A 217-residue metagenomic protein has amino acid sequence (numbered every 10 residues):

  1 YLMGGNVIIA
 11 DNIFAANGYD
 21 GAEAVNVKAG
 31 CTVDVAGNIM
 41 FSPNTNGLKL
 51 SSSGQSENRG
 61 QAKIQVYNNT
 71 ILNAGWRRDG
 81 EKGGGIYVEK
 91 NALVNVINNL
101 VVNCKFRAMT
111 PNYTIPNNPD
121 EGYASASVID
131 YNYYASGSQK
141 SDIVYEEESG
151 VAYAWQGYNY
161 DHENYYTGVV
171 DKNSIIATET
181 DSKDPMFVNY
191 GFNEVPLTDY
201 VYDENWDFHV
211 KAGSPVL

Functional and structural regions predicted by a protein language model:
Y1-E194, Y200-W206, G213-P215: Extracellular beta-rich repeat passengers
